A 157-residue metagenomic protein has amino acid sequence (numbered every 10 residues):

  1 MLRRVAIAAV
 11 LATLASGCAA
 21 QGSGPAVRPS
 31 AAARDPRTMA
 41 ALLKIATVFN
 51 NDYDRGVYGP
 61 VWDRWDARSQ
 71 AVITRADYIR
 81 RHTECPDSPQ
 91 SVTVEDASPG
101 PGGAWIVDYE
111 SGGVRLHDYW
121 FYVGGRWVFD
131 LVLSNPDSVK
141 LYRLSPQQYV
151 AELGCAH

Functional and structural regions predicted by a protein language model:
M1-A6: Bacterial N-terminal signal peptides that target proteins for export
L14-G17: C-terminal motif of bacterial Sec signal peptides marking the signal peptidase cleavage site
A19-Q21: Bacterial signal peptide processing site
S23-A31: Ser/Thr/Pro/Gly-rich low-complexity linker/stalk segments immediately outside membranes or between
A33-R37, L43-N51, R55-G102: Short solvent-exposed beta->alpha transition segments
I79-R126, L131-S138: Surface-exposed, charged secondary-structure patches
D130-H157: Low-complexity, intrinsically disordered terminal/linker segments enriched in charged and Gly/Pro repeats
